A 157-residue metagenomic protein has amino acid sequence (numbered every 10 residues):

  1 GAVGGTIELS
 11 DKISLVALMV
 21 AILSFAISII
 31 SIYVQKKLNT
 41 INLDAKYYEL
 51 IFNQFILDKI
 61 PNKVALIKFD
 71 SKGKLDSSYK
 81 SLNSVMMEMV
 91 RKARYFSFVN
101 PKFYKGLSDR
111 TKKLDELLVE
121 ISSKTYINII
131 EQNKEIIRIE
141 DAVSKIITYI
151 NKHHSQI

Functional and structural regions predicted by a protein language model:
G1-N39: Membrane-embedded hydrophobic alpha-helical segments
E8, S71-K74, T125-N128: Alpha-helix capping and helix-coil boundary motifs
K12-L15, V20-I22, K72, Y104 (+2 more regions): Generic N-terminal initiation segments characterized by hydrophobic and/or small/turn-forming residues
Y33-L82: Amphipathic, membrane-active segments
S77-I157: An amphipathic alpha-helical interaction surface
